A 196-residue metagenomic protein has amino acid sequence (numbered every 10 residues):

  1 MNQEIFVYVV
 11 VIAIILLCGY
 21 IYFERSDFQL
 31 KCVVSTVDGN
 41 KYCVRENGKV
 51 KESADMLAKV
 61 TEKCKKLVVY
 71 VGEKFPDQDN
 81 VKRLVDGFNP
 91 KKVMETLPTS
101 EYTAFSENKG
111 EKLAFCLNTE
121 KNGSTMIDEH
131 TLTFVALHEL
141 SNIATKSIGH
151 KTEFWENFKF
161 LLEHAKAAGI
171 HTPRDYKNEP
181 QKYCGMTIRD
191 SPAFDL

Functional and structural regions predicted by a protein language model:
M1-V10: Feature marks short, highly hydrophobic, charge-poor N-terminal signal-anchor/signal peptide-like helices that anchor
E4, A136, N157: Functionally constrained cores in energy, signaling, and assembly domains
I12-R25, L30-V34, N47-I127, S147-L196: Metalloprotease/metallohydrolase-associated module, dominated by Zn2+-dependent proteases
N40-G48: Acidic/histidine-rich, surface-exposed loop or edge segments in extracytoplasmic proteins
T131-K146: Active-site recognition of the HExxH zinc-binding catalytic motif
